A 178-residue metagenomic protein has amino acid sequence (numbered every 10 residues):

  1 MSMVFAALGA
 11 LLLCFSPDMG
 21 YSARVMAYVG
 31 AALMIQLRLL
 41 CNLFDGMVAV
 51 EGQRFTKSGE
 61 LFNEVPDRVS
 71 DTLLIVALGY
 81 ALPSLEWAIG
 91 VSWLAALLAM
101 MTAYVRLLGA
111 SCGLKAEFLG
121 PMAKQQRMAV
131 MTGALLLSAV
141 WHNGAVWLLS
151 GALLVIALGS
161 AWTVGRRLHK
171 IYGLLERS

Functional and structural regions predicted by a protein language model:
M1-A32, L73-S178: Hydrophobic alpha-helical transmembrane segments
R24-N63: Glycine-rich active-site/cofactor-binding loop and its immediate structural neighborhood
L40-V48, L61, V65-V69, L73 (+3 more regions): Active-site His/Glu-centered metal-binding helix of metallohydrolases
M47-G90: Basic, amphipathic juxtamembrane/active-site segments that coordinate anionic phosphate or diphosphate groups
